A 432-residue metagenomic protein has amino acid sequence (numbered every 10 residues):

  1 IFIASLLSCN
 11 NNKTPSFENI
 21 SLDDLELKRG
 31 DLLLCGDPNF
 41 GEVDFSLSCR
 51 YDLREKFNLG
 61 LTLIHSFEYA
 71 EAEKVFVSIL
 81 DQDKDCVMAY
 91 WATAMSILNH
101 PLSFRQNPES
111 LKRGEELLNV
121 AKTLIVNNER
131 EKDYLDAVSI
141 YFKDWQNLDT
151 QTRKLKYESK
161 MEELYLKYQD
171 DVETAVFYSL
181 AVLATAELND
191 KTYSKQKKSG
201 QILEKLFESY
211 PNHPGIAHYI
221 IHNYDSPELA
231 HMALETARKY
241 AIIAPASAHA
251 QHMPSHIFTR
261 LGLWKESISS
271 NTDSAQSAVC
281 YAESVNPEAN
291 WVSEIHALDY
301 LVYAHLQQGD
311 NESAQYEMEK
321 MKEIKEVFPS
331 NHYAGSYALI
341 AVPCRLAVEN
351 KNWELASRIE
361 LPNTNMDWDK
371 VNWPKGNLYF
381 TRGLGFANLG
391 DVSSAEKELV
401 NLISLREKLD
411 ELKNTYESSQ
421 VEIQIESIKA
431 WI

Functional and structural regions predicted by a protein language model:
S5-S8: C-terminal motif of bacterial Sec signal peptides marking the signal peptidase cleavage site
N10-A217, E228-P245, R260-Y281, V292 (+2 more regions): N-terminal alpha-helical interaction modules that lie
L298-V302: Phosphate/diphosphate-binding loops
K429-W431: Structured, non-catalytic alpha/beta "coupling" segments that mediate domain-domain communication and provide generic
